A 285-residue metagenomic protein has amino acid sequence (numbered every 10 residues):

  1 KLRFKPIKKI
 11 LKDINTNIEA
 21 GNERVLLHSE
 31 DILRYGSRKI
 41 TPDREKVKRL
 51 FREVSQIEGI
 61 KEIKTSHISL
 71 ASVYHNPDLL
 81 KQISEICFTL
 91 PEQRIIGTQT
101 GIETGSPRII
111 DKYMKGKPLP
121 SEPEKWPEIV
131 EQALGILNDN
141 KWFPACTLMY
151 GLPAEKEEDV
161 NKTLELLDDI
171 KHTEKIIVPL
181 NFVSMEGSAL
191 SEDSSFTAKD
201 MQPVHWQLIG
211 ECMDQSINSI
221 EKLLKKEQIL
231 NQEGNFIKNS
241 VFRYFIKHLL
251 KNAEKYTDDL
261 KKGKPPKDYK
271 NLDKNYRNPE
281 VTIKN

Functional and structural regions predicted by a protein language model:
K1-K9: Canonical Radical SAM [4Fe-4S] cluster-binding loop centered on the CxxxCxxC motif and its immediate flanking residues
I10, T100, L167, I177: Conserved, mostly hydrophobic/aromatic
I10-I14, L80-I83, V160-L166: Short, acidic/polar
N15-F143, Y150-E155: Conserved SAM/AdoMet-binding glycine-rich loop
H28-K39, Y74, I102-K115, Y150-E158 (+1 more regions): Flexible glycine/acidic-rich beta-alpha junction loops that bind and position SAM and/or redox cofactors in anaerobic
E85, D139, L164-H172: Short, surface-exposed basic-aromatic patches at helix termini and helix-loop junctions that form
G210-N285: Radical SAM enzyme core and accessory elements
